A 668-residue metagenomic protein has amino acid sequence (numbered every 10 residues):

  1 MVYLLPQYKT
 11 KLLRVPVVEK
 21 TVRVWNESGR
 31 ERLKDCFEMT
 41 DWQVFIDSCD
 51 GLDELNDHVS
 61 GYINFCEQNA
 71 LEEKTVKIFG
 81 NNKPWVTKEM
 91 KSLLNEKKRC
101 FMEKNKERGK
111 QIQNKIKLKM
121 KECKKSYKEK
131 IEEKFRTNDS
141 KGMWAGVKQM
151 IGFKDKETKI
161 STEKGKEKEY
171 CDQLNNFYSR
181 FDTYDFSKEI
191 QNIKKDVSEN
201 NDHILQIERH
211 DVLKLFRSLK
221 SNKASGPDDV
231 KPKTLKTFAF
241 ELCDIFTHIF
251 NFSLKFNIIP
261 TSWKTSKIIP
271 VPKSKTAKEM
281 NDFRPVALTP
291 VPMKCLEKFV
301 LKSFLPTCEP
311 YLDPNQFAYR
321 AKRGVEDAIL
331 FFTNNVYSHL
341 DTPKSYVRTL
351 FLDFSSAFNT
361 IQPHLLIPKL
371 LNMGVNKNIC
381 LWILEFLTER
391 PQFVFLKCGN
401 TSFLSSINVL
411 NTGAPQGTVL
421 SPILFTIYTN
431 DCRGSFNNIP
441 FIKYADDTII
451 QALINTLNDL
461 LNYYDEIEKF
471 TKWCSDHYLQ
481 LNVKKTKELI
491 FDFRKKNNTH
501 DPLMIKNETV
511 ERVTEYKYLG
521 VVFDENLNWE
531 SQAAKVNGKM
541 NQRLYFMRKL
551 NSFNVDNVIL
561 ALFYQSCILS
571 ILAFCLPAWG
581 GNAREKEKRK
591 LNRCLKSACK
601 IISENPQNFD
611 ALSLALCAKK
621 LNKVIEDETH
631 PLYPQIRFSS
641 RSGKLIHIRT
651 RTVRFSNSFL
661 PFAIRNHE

Functional and structural regions predicted by a protein language model:
M1, G226, T265-I268, R284 (+9 more regions): Catalytic palm active-site di-aspartate
V2-K164, Q565, I571-N605: Arg/Lys-enriched, amphipathic patches
K9-K11, T21, S28, R32 (+14 more regions): Surface-exposed loop/turn segments and immediately adjacent short secondary-structure elements within folded domains
D50-E54, G80-K88, M102-E107, K134-N138 (+14 more regions): Conserved, non-catalytic sequence blocks in retroelement Pol enzymes and Pol-derived host proteins
K77-F79, L118, K130, K134 (+5 more regions): Non-catalytic, peripheral interaction segments enriched in hydrophobic/basic residues
D202, D465-E468, Q480-E515: Short, conserved micro-motifs composed of acidic
D202-P415, A452: Conserved pre-catalytic core of RNA-dependent polymerases
